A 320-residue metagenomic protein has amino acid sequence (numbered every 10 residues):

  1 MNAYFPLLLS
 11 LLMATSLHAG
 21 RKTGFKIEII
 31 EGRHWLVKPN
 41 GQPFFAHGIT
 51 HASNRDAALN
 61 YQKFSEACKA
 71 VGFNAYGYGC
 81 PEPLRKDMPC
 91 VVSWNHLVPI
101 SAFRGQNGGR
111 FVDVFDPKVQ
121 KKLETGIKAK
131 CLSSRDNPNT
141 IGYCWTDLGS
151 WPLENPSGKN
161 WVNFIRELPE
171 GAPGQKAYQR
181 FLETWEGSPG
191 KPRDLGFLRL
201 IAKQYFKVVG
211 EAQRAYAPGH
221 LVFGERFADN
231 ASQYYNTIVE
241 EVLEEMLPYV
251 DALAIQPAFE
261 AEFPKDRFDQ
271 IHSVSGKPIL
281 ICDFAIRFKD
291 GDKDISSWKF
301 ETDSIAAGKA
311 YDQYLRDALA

Functional and structural regions predicted by a protein language model:
M1-N2: N-terminal secretory signal peptides that target proteins for export/translocation
P6-A14: Bacterial N-terminal signal peptides
T15-A19: Sec/Tat signal peptide C-region and signal peptidase I cleavage site
G20-I29: Extended acidic/polar, glycine-enriched regions that form or flank non-catalytic beta-rich accessory modules
I30-R33, K38-F45, A57-N74, C80-P81 (+5 more regions): Substrate-binding clefts and catalytic carboxylate motifs of secreted carbohydrate-active enzymes
G48-S53: A short acidic/small-residue loop/turn micro-motif
C80-V114, R135-N155: Aromatic-lined carbohydrate-binding surfaces of glycoside hydrolases
W94-N95, D229-I238: C-terminal/domain-terminus segments
